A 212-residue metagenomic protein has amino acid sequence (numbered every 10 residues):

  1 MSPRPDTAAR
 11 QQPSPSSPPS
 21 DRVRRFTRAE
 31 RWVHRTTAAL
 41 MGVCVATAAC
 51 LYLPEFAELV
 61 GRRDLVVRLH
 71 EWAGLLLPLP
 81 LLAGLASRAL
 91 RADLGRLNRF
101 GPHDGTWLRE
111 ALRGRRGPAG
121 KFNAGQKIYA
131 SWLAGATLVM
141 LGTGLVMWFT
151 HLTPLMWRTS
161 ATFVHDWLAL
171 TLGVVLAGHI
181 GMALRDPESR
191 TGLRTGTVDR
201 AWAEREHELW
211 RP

Functional and structural regions predicted by a protein language model:
M1-P212: Membrane-embedded alpha-helical bundles that constitute the cytochrome b-like, heme-associated redox core of multi-pass
